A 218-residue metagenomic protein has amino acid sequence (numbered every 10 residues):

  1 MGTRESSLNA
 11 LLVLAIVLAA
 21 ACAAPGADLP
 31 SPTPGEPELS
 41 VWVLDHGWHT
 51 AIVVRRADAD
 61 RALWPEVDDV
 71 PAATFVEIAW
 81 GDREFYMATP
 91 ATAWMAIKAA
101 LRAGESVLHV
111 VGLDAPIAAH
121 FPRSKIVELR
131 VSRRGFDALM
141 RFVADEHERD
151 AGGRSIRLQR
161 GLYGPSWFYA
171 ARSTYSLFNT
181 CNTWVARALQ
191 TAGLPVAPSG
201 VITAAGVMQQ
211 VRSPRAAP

Functional and structural regions predicted by a protein language model:
G2-L11: Bacterial N-terminal signal peptides that target proteins for export
A19-A21: C-terminal motif of bacterial Sec signal peptides marking the signal peptidase cleavage site
A24, D145-P218: Activation targets extended, charge/polar-rich intrinsically disordered C-terminal tails
D28-S40, L44-G47, R55-A170: Non-catalytic ligand/cofactor/substrate-binding and regulatory segments of enzyme domains
